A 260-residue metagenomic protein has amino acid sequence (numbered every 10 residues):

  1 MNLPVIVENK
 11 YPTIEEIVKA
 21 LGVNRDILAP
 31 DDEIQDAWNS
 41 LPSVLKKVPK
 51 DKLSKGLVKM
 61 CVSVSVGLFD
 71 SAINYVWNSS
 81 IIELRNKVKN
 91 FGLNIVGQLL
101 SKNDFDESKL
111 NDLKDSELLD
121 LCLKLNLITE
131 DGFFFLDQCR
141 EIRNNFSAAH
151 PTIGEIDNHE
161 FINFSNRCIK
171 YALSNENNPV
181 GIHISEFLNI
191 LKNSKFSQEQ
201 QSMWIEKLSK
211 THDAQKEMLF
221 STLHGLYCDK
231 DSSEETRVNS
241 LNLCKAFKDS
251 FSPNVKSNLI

Functional and structural regions predicted by a protein language model:
M1-S71, S185-I190, V238-N242: Charged alpha-helical initiation segments
I17-V18, I169-I260: Polyanionic, low-complexity intrinsically disordered segments
K55, L125-E186: Charge-enriched, short contiguous segments at helix-coil
F69-I73, L84-G97, E155-I156, N177-G181: Short, solvent-exposed secondary-structure capping/transition elements
I82-N86, N90, N145, A149 (+2 more regions): Amphipathic alpha-helical interaction surfaces
L84-I142: Flexible secondary-structure boundary motifs
